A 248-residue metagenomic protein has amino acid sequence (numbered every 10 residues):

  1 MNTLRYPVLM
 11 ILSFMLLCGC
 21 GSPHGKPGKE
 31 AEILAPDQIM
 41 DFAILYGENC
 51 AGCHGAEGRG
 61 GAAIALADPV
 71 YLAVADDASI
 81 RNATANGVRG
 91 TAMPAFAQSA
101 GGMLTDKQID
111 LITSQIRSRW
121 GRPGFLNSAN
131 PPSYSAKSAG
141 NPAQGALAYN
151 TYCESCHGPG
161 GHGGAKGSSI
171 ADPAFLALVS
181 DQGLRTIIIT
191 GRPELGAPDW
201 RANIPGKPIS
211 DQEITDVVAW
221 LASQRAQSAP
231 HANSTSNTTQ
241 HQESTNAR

Functional and structural regions predicted by a protein language model:
M1-M10: Bacterial N-terminal signal peptides that target proteins for export
L16-G19: C-terminal motif of bacterial Sec signal peptides marking the signal peptidase cleavage site
G21-I44, G121-A148, N233, Q240-R248: Electrostatic cytochrome c docking/interface patches
E32-I39, A43, G55, R59-A85 (+3 more regions): Gly/Gly-Pro-rich "capping" loops immediately C-terminal to redox-active cysteine motifs in periplasmic/lumenal
D37, A75, L104-K107, G140 (+2 more regions): Residue-level signal for the nucleotide or nucleotide-sugar donor/cofactor binding architecture
F42, Y46-A56, I112, I116 (+3 more regions): The canonical Cys-X-X-Cys-His
G61-D68, N86-R119, G124-S135, G164-S169 (+3 more regions): Axial heme c-ligation environment in periplasmic c-type cytochrome domains
A136-G161, K166, D172: Surface-exposed interaction/gating patches
